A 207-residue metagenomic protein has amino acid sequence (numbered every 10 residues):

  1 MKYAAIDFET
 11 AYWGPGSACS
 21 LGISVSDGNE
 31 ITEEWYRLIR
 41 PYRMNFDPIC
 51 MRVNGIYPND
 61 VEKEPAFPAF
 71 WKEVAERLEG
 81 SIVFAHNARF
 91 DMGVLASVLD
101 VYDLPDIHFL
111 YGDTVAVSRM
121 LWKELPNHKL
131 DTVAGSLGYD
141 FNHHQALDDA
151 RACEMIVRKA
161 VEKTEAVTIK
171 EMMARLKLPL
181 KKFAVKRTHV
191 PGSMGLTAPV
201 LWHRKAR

Functional and structural regions predicted by a protein language model:
M1-F109, K123, L130-H143: Conserved non-catalytic scaffold segment of RNase H-like nuclease domains
F8-T10, T114, C153: Ser/Thr-centric signal marking residues that sit in or immediately flank functional binding/regulatory motifs
D106-L110, H128, E165-I169: Short, structured loop/turn "capping" segments at alpha-beta junctions
G112-K123: Short, flexible loop segments at boundaries between secondary-structure elements
A146-K159: Acidic, divalent-metal-coordinating active-site segment for phosphoryl/phosphodiester hydrolysis, typified by short
R158-R207: Acidic two-metal-ion nuclease catalytic site recognized across multiple nuclease folds, prominently DnaQ/RNase D-T
